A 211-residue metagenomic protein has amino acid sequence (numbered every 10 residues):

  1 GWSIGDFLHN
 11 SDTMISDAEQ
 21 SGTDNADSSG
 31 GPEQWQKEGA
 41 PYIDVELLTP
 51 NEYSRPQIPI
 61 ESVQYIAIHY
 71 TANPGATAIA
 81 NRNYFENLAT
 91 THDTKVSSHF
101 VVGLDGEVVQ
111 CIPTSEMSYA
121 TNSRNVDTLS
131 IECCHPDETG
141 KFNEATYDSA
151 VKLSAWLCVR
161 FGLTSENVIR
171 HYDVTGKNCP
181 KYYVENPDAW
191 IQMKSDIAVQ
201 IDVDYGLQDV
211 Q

Functional and structural regions predicted by a protein language model:
G1-D6: SH3/SH3-like beta-barrel superfamily modules
F7, S11-S28, Q211: Low-complexity, acidic Ser/Thr/Pro-rich repeat tracts that form intrinsically disordered stalk/linker regions of very
N10-T13, E116-T121, T139: A short local loop/turn or secondary-structure capping micro-motif enriched for an aromatic residue
A18-N122: N-terminal catalytic cores of peptidoglycan-degrading enzymes
G31-Y42, P136-Q211: Basic/polar, cationic surfaces and motifs that engage anionic cell-wall and phosphate/carboxylate ligands
E61, D93, R124, T139-Y147: Solvent-exposed, acidic/flexible segments
I68, L129-I131, V168-R170: Hydrophobic faces of well-ordered beta-strands that scaffold small-molecule active sites in alpha/beta enzyme cores
T71-A72, R124, L129-E138: Cell-envelope and extracellular/periplasmic
